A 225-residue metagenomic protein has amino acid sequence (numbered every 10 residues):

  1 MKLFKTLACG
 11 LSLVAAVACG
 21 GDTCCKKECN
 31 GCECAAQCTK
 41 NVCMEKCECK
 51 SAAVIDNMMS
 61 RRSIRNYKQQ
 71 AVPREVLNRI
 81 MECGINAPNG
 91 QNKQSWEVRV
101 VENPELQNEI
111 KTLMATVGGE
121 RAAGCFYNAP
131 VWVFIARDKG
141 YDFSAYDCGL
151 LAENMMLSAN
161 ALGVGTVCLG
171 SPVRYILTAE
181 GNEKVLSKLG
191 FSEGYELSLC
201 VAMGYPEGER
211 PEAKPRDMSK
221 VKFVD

Functional and structural regions predicted by a protein language model:
M1-A8: Bacterial N-terminal signal peptides that target proteins for export
A8-A16: Bacterial N-terminal signal peptides
A18-D225: Acidic, surface-exposed loops and disordered segments
